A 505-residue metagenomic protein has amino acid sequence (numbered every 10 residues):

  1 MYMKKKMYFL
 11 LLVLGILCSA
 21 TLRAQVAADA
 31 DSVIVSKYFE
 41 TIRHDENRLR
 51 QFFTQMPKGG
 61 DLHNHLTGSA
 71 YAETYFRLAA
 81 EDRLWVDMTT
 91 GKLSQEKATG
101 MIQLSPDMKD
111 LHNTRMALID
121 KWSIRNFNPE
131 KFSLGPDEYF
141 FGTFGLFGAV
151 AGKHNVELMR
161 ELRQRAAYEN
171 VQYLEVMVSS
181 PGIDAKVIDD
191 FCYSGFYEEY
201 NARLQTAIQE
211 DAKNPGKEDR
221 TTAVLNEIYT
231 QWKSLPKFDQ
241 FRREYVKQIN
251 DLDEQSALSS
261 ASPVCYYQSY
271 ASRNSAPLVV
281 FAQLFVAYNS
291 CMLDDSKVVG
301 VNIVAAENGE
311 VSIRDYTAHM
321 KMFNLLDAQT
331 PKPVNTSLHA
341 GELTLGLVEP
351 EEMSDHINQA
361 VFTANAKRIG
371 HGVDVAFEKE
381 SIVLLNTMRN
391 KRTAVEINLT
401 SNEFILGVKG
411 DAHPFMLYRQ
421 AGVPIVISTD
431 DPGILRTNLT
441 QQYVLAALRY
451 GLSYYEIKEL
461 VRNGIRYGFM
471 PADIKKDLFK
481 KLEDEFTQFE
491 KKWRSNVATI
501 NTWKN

Functional and structural regions predicted by a protein language model:
M1-Q25: Bacterial Sec-dependent N-terminal signal peptides
V26-N505: Metal-cofactor-binding active-site regions of metalloenzymes
